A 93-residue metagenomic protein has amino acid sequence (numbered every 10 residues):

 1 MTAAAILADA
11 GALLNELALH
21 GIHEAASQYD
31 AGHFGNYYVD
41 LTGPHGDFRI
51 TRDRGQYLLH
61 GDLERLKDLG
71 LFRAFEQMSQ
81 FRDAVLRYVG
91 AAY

Functional and structural regions predicted by a protein language model:
M1-G43, D62-V85, G90-Y93: Negatively charged, low-complexity tracts enriched in Asp/Glu with abundant Ser/Thr
F48, R52-L66: Short aromatic-glycine-(Arg/Gly/Cys) micro-motifs in beta-strand/loop hairpins
